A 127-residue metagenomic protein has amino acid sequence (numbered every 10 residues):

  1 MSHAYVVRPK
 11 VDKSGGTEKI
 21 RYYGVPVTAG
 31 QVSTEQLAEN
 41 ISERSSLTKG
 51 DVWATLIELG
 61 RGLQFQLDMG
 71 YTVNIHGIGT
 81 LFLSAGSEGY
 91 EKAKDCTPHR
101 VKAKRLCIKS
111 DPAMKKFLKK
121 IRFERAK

Functional and structural regions predicted by a protein language model:
M1-A54, E58-K127: Strongly charged
